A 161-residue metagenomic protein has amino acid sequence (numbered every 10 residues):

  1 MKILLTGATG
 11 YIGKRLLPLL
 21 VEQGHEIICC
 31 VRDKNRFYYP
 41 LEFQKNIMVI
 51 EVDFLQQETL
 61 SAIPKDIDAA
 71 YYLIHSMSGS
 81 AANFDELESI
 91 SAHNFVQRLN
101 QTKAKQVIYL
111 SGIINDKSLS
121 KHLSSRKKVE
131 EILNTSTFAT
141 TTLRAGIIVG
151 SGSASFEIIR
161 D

Functional and structural regions predicted by a protein language model:
K2, D68-A69, Q106: Structural motif
I3-H25, C29: N-terminal Rossmann NAD(P)H-binding glycine-rich loop of SDR-like oxidoreductase domains
T6, C30, L73, V107-G112 (+1 more regions): SDR active-site strand-loop-helix element
G13-K14, S89, K127: Residues forming the Rossmann-fold NAD(P)(H) cofactor-binding site
R15-L19, A81, R98, I132: Rossmann-fold NAD(P)-dependent oxidoreductase module
N35, L41-T102, G112-S118: NAD(P)H-binding glycine-rich loop region in Rossmannoid oxidoreductase-like domains and their noncatalytic homologs
Q101-Q106, T137-F138: A short helix->loop->beta-strand "cap" motif at the edges of active sites that frequently abuts
S111, E131-A154, I158-D161: Conserved beta-loop-beta element that borders a ligand/cofactor-binding pocket
